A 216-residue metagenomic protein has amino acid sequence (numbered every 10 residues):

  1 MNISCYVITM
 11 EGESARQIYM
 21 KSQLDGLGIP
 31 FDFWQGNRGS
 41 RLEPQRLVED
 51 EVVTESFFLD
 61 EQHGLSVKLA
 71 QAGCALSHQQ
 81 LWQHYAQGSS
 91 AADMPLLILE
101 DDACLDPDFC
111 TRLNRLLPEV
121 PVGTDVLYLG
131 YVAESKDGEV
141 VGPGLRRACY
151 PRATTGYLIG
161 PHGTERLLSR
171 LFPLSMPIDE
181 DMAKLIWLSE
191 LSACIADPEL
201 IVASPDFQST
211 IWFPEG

Functional and structural regions predicted by a protein language model:
M1-L99, A103-G216: An acidic/histidine-cluster motif and surrounding catalytic segment that typifies divalent-metal-assisted enzyme active
